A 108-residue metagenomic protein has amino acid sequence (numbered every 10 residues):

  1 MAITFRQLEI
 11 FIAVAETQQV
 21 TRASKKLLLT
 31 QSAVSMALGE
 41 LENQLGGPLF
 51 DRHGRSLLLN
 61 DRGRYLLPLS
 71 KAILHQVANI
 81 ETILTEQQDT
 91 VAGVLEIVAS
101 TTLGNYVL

Functional and structural regions predicted by a protein language model:
T4-Q7, Q31, G63, S70: The N-cap/first-turn positions of alpha helices within or immediately adjacent to helix-turn-helix DNA-binding domains
Q7-V14, L66: Short alpha-helical "packing" element that flanks the helix-turn-helix/winged-helix DNA-binding module
I12-L28: Short helix-boundary/capping micro-motifs
K25, N43, R64: Alpha-helical residues within the helix-turn-helix
E42-L59: A short LG(V/I)-centered, amphipathic sequence patch enriched for acidic residue(s) preceding the LG motif
Q44-L45, L66-Q88: Alpha-helical linker/hinge and terminal dimerization helices associated with HTH transcriptional regulators
R55, T85-N105: Interdomain hinge and pocket-entrance segments immediately C-terminal to HTH DNA-binding domains
